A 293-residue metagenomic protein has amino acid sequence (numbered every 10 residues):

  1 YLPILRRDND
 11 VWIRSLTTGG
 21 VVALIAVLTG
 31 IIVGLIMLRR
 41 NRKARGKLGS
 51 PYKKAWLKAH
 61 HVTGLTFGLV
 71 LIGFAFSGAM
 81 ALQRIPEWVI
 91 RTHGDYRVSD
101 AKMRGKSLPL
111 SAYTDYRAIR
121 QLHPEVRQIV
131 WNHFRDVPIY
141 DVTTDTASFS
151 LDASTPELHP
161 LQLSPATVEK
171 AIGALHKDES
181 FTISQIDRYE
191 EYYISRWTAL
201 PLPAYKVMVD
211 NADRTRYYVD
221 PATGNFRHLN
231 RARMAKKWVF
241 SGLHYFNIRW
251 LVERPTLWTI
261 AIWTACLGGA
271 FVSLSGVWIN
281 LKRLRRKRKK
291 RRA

Functional and structural regions predicted by a protein language model:
Y1-A293: Conserved histidines in hydrophobic membrane contexts and catalytic metal-binding motifs
